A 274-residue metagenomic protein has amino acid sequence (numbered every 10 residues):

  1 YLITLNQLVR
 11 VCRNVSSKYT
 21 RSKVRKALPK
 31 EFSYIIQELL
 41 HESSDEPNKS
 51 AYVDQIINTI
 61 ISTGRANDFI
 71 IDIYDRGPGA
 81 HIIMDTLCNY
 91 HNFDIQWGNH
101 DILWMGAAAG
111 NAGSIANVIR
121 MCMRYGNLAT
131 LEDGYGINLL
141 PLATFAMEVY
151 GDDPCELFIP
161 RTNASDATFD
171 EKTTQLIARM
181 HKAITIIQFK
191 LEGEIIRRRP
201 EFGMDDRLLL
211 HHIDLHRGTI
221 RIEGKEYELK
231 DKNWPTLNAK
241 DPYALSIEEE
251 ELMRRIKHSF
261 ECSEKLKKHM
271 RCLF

Functional and structural regions predicted by a protein language model:
Y1-F274: Feature recognizes metal-dependent phosphohydrolase scaffolds
